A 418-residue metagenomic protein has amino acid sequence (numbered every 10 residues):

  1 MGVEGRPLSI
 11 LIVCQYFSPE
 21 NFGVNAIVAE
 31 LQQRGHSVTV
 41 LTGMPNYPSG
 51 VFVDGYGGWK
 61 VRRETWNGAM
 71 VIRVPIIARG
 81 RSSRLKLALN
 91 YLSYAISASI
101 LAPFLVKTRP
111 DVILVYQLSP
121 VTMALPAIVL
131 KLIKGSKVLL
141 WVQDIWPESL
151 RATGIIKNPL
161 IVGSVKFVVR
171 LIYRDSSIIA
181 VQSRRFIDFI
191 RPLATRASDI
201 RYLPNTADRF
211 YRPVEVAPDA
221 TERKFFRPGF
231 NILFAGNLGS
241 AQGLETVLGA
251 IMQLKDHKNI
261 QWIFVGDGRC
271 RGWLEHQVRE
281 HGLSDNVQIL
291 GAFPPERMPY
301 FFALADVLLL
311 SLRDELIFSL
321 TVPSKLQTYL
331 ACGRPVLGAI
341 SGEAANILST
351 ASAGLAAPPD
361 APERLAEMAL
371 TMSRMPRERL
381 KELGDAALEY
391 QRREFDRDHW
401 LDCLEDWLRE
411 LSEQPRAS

Functional and structural regions predicted by a protein language model:
M1-T65, D256, A417-S418: N-terminal subdomain of nucleotide-sugar transferases
M44, R185, L203-T206: Carbohydrate-associated surface elements
T122, V129-I133, P159-I179: Membrane-proximal helix-turn-helix segments that form the acceptor-binding/catalytic region of lipid-linked
A207, K224-Q242, L248-I251, I263: Conserved donor-binding/catalytic core segment of Leloir-type glycosyltransferases
D219, R377-L408: A charged, aromatic-enriched C-terminal amphipathic alpha-helix characteristic of glycosyltransferases across folds
G229, V265, G272-P299: Nucleotide-activated donor-binding/catalytic signature segment of Leloir-type glycosyltransferases, i.e., the conserved
V307-L310, T328-A339: Short hydrophobic beta-strand element within catalytic cores of glycosyltransferases and related nucleotide-activated
E343-T371: Change "using UDP/GDP/dTDP sugars" to "using nucleotide sugars
